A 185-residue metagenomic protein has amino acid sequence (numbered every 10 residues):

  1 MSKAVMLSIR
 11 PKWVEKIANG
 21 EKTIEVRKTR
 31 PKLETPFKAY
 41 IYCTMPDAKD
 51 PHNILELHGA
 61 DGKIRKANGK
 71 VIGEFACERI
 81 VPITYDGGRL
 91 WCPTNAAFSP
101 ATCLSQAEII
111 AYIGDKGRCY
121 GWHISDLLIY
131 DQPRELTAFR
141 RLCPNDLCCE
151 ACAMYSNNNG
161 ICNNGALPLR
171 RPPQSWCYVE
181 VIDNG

Functional and structural regions predicted by a protein language model:
S2-G185: Structured alpha/beta reader/binder surfaces that contact nucleic acids or chromatin modification marks
